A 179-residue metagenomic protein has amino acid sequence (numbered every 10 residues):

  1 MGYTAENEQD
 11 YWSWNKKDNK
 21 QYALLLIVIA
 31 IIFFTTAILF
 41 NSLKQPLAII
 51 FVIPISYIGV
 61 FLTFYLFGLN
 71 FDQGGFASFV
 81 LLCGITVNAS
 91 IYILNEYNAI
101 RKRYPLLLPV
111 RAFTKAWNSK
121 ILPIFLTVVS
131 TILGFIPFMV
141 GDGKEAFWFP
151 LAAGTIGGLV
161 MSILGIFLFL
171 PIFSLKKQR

Functional and structural regions predicted by a protein language model:
M1-G2, L26, P46, P123 (+3 more regions): Proline-rich low-complexity regions
M1-I27, F113, G143, F147: Juxtamembrane "pre-transmembrane" interface segments
W12-V28, P46, A116-T127, G154 (+1 more regions): Loop-to-transmembrane-helix entry motif
K17-Q21, I32, F64, F71 (+1 more regions): Membrane-targeting and insertion segments and their boundary/processing signals
Y22-N41: Selective detector of the "anchor" transmembrane alpha-helix that sits immediately C-terminal
A23-I29, Q73-F79, P150-G154: Alpha-helical transmembrane segments of integral membrane proteins
T35-K120, V128, L133-V140, M161 (+1 more regions): Hydrophobic transmembrane alpha-helices and their membrane-interface caps in long multi-pass transport proteins
D142-R179: Hydrophobic alpha-helical transmembrane segments of membrane transport and translocation systems, primarily multi-pass
